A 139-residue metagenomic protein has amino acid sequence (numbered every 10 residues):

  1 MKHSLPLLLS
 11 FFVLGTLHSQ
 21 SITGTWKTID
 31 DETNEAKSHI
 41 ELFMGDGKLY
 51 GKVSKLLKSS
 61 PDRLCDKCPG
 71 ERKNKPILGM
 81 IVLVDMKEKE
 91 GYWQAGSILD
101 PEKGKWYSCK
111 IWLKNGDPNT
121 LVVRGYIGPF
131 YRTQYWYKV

Functional and structural regions predicted by a protein language model:
S4-L14: Sec-dependent N-terminal signal peptides
G15-S19: Sec/Tat signal peptide C-region and signal peptidase I cleavage site
Q20-T28: Cleaved targeting-peptide boundary
T23, K37-H39, K48, T120 (+1 more regions): Exposed beta-strand and adjacent loop surfaces of beta-rich binding modules that mediate intermolecular recognition
D30, E35-D100, W106-Y107: Central antiparallel beta-sheet cores of small beta-barrel/beta-sandwich binding domains
P101, W112, G116, T120-R132: Short, exposed beta-strand-loop hairpins at the edges of beta-sheets in extracellular/periplasmic proteins
